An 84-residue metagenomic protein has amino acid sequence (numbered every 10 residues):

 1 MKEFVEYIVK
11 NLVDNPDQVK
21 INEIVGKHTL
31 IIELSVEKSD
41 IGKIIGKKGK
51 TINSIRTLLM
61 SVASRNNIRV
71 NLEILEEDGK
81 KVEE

Functional and structural regions predicted by a protein language model:
M1-I41, I52-N53, T57-E84: RNA-contacting regions in translation and RNA-metabolism proteins, encompassing KH/S1 modules where present
